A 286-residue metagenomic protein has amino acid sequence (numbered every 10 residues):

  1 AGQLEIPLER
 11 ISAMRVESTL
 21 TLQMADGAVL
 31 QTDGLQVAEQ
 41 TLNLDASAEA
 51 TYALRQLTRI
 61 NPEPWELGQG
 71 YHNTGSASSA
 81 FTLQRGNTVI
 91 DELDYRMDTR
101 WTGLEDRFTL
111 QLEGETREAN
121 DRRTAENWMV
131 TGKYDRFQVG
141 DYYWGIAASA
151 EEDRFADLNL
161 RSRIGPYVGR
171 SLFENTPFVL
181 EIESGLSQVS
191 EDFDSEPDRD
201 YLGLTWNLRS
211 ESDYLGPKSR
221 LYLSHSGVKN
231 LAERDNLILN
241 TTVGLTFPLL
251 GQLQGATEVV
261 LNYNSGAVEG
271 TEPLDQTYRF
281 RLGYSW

Functional and structural regions predicted by a protein language model:
A1-R100: Compositionally biased alpha-helical segments
A77-S79, L110-L112, I146-A148, I182-S184 (+5 more regions): Membrane-embedded beta-strand positions of outer-membrane beta-barrel proteins
S78, R96-R100, T131-D135, Y167-L172 (+4 more regions): Outer-membrane beta-barrel architecture
F81-R85, G103, G114-E118, A150-R154 (+6 more regions): Transmembrane beta-strands of outer-membrane beta-barrel pores
L83-D91, L104, E118-A125, E152-L160 (+3 more regions): Solvent-exposed loop/turn segments connecting transmembrane beta-strands in outer-membrane beta-barrel proteins
L104-L110, G140-W144, N175-L180, D213-L221 (+1 more regions): Repeated loop/turn-to-beta-strand initiation elements of outer-membrane beta-barrel proteins
P177-K229: Detector for outer-membrane/organellar transmembrane beta-barrel domains, recognizing the amphipathic beta-strand
L274-W286: Outer-membrane beta-barrel "beta-signal"
